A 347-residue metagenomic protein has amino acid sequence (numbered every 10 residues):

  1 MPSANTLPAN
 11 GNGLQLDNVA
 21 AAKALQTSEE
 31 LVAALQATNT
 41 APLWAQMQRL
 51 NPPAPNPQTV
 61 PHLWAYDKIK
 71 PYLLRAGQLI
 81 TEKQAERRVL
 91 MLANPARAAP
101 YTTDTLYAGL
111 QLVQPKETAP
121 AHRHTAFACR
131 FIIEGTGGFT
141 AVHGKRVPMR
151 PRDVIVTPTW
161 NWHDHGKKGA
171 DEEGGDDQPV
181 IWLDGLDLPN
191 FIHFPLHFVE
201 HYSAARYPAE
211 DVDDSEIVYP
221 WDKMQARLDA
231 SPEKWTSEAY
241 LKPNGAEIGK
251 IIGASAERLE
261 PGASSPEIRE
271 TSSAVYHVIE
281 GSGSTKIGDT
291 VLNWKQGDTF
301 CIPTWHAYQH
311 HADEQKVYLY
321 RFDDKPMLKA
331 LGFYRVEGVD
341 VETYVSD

Functional and structural regions predicted by a protein language model:
P2-T103, H197-S255, R335-G338, Y344-D347: A short, N-terminal "cap"/entry segment at the start of jelly-roll beta-barrel domains of the cupin/DSBH fold
R88-A98, L106-H124, Y240-K242, A254-E270: Conserved short histidine dyad/triad with adjacent acidic residue
Q114-D153, N161, G166, R269-Q296 (+1 more regions): A short beta-strand-loop-beta hairpin characteristic of the jelly-roll/cupin
V142, P148-G175, W182-D187, N293-E314 (+1 more regions): Conserved metal-binding segment of the jelly-roll/cupin
V156-T157, D171-Y219: An exposed, glycine/acidic-rich loop-and-rim segment of catalytic or binding clefts
P189-P195, H310, M327-G332: A short beta-to-alpha transition loop/helix N-cap that caps and shapes the active-site region
W235-E280, I287-V291, D298: Acidic/His-leaning functional-site neighborhoods
E257, Y320, K325-V339: Non-heme Fe(II)/2-oxoglutarate
